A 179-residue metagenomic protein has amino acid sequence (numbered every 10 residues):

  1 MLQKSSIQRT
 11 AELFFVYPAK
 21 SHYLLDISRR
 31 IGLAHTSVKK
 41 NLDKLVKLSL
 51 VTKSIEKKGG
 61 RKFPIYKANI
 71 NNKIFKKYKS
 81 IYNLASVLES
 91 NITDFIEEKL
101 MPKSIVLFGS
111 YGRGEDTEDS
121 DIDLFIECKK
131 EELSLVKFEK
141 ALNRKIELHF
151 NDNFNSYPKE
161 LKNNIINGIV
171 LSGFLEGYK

Functional and structural regions predicted by a protein language model:
M1-K103, G112-D119, E127-K179: Catalytic core of pol beta-like nucleotidyltransferases
